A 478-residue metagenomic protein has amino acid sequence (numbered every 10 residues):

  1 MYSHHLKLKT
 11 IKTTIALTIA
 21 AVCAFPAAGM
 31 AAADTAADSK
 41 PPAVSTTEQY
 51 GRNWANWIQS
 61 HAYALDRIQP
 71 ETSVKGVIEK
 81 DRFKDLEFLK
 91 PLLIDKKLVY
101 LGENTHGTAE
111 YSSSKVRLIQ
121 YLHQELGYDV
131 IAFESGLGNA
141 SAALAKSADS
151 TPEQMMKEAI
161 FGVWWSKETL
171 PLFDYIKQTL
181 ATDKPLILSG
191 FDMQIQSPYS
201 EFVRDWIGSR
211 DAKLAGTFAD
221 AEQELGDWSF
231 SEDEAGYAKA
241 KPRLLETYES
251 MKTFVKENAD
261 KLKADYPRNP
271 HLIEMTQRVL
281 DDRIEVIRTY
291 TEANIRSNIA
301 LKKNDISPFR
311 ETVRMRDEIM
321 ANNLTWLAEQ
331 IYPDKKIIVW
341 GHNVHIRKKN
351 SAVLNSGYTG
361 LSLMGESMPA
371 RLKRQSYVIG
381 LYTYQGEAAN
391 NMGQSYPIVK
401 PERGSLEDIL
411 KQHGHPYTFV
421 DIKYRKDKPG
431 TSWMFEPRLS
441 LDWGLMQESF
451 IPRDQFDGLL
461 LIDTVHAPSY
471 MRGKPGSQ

Functional and structural regions predicted by a protein language model:
Y2-A33: Sec-dependent N-terminal signal peptides of Gram-positive bacterial secreted proteins and lipoproteins
D34, D38-Q478: Structured catalytic-domain cores with a bias toward divalent-metal coordination
